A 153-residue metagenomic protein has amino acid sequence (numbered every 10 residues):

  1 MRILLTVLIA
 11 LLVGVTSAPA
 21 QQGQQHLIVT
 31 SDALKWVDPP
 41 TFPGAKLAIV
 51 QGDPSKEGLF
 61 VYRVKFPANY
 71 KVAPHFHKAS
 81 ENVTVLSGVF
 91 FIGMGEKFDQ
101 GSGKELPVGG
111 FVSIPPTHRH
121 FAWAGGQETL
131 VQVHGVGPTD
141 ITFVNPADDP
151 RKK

Functional and structural regions predicted by a protein language model:
M1-L4: Positively charged n-region of N-terminal signal peptides that target proteins for export
T6-V15: Bacterial N-terminal signal peptides
P19-F60, P146-K153: A short, N-terminal "cap"/entry segment at the start of jelly-roll beta-barrel domains of the cupin/DSBH fold
Q25-L27, G101, F121-K153: Double-stranded beta-helix
V50, G109, V131: Divalent metal-coordination and catalytic microenvironments
D53-S55, P67, F90, E96-T117: Short acidic-glycine-tyrosine-enriched beta hairpin
P67-Y70, F76-K97: Glycine- and acidic-residue-biased ligand/ion/polar-headgroup-sensing regions
V72-P74, I92-G93, I114, R119-G125: Short beta-strand His + acidic residue motifs that chelate non-heme Fe in jelly-roll/DSBH and cupin folds
